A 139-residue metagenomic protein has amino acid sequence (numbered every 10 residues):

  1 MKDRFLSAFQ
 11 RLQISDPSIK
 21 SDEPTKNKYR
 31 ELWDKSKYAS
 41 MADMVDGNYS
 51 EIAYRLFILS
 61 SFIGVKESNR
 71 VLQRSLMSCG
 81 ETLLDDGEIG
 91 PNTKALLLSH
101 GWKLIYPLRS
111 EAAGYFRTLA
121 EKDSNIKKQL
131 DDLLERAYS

Functional and structural regions predicted by a protein language model:
M1-S139: Cell-wall polysaccharide-cleaving catalytic domain and substrate-binding groove, primarily in peptidoglycan/chitin
